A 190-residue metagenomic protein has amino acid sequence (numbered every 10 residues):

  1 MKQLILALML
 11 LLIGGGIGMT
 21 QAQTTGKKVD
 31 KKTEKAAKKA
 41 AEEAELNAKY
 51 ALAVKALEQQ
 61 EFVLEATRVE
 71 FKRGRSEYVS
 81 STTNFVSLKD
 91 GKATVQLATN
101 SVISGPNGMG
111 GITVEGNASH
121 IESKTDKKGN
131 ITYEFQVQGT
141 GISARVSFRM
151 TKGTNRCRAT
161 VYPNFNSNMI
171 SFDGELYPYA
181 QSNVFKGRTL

Functional and structural regions predicted by a protein language model:
M1-K28: Bacterial Sec-dependent N-terminal signal peptides
G18-E58, V63: Sec-dependent signal peptide cleavage junction
D30, H120-L190: Helix-rich interaction surfaces within compact, conserved domain-sized segments that mediate assembly or partner
A48-Y50, A66-S81: N-terminal post-signal-peptidase region of extra-cytosolic proteins
A53, N84, V146-F148: Residue-level detector of beta-strand structural context in well-folded domains
A56-T67, N183-T189: Surface-exposed, interaction-prone regions used to assemble/regulate multi-protein complexes
T67-V69, K89-G91, A98-N100, Q138 (+2 more regions): Solvent-exposed coil/turn segments that connect beta secondary-structure elements in extracytoplasmic/periplasmic
E77-N130, F135-Q136: Mid-length scaffold segments of soluble, non-membrane domains
